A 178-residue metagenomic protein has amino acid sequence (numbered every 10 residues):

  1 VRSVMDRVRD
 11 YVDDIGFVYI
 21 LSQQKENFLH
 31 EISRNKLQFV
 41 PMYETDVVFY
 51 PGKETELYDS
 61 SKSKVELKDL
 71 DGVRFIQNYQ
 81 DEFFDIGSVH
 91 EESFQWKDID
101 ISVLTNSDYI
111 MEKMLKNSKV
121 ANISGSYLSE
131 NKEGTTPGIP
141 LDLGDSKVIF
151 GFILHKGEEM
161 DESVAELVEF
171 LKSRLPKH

Functional and structural regions predicted by a protein language model:
V1-F28: Central regulatory/effector-binding core of bacterial HTH transcription factors
V1-R2, K64, S107-D108: Structural motif corresponding to alpha-helix initiation and N-cap regions
V8-D14, Q80-G138: Hydrophobic hinge/microswitch elements
Q23-E26, Y58-D59, K64-W96, D161: Secondary-structure junction motif
E31-F75: Flexible hinge/capping segments at coil-to-helix
I32-V40, E44-T45, K62, Y109-E159: Beta-alpha-beta core module
E159-L171: Short amphipathic alpha-helical coupling segments at ligand-binding clamshell hinges and other catalytic/signaling
L171-H178: Periplasmic-binding protein-like
